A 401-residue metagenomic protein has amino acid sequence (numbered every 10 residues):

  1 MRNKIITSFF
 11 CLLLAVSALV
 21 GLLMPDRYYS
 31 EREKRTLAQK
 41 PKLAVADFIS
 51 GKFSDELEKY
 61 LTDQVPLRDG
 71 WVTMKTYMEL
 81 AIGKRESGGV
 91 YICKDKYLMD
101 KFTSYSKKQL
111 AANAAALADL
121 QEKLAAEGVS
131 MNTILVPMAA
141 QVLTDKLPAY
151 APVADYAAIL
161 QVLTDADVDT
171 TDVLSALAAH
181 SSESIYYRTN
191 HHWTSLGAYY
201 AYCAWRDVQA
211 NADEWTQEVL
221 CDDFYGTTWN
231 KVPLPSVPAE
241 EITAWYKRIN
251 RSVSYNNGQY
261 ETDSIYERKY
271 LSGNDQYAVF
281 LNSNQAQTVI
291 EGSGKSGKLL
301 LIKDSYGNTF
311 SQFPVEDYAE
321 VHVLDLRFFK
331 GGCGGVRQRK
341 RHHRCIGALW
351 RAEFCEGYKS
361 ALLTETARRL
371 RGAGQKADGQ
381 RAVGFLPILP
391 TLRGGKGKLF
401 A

Functional and structural regions predicted by a protein language model:
M1-K376, R381-A382, P387, T391-G395 (+1 more regions): Extracellular glycan-modifying ectodomains
